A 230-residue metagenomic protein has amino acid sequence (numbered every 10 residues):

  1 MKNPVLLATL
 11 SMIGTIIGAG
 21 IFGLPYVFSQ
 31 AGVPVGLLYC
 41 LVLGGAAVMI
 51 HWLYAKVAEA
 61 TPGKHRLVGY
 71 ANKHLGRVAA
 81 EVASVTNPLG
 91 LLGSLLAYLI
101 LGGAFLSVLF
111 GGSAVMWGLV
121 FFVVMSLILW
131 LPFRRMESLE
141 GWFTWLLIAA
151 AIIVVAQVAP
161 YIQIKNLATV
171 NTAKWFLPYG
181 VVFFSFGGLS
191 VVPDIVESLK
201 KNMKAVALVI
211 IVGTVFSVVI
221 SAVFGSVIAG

Functional and structural regions predicted by a protein language model:
M1-K2, S29-Q30, A71-R77, K165-T172 (+1 more regions): Helix-boundary and loop/linker segments of multi-pass membrane transporters
M1-Y26, A31, V35, V48-W52 (+3 more regions): Membrane-interface "cap" regions at the ends of multi-pass membrane proteins
N3, L7, G32-C40, L53-S94 (+1 more regions): Transmembrane-helix boundary/entry motifs in multi-pass membrane transporters
L10-I13, I17, L38, V42 (+6 more regions): Lipid-exposed faces of alpha-helical membrane segments in multi-pass integral membrane proteins
G23-A31, L101-F110, P160-T172, G230: Membrane-interface helix termini and inter-helical loops of multi-pass transporters
G36-A47, T172-V181: Alpha-helical transmembrane segments
G44-A55, V182-F186, V223: Small-residue-rich midsections of specific transmembrane alpha-helices
V115-V120, P132-G230: Helix-loop-helix junctions that connect adjacent transmembrane segments in multi-pass membrane transporters
